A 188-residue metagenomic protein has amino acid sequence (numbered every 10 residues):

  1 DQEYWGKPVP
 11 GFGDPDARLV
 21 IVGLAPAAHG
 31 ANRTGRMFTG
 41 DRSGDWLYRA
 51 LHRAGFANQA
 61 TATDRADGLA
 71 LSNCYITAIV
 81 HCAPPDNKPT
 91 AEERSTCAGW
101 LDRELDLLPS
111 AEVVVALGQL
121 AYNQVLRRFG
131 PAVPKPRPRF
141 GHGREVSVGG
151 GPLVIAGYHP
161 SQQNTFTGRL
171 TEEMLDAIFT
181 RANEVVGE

Functional and structural regions predicted by a protein language model:
D1-E188: A polyanion-binding, active-site-adjacent surface
